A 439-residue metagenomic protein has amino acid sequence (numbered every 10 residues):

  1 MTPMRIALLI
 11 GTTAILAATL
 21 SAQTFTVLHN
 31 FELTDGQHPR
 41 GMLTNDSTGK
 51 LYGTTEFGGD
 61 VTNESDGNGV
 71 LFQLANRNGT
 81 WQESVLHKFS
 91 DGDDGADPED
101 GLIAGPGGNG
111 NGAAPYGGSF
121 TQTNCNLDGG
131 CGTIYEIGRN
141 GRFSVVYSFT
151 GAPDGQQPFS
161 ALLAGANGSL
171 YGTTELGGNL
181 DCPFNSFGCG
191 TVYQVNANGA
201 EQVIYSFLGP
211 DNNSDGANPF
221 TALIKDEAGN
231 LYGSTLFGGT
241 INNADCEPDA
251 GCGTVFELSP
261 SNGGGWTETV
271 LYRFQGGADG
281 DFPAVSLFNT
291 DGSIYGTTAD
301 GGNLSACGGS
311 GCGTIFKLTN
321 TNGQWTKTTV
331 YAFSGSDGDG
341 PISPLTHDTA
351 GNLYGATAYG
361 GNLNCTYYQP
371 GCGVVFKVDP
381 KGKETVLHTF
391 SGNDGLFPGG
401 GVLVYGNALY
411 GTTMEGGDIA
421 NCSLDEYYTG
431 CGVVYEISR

Functional and structural regions predicted by a protein language model:
M1-R439: Extracellular beta-propeller repeat domains
